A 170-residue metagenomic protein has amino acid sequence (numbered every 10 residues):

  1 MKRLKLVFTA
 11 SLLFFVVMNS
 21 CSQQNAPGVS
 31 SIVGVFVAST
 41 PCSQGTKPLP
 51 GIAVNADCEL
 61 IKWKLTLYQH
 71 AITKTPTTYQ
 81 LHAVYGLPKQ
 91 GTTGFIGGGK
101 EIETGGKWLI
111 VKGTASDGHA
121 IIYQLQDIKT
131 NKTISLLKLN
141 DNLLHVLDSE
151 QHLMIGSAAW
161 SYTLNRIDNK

Functional and structural regions predicted by a protein language model:
M1-F8: Bacterial N-terminal signal peptides that target proteins for export
T9-V17: Bacterial N-terminal signal peptides
V17-P27: Bacterial Sec-dependent signal peptides at the C-terminal "C-region" and cleavage site
G28-A56, W108: Tryptophan-anchored aromatic micro-motifs
V29-S31, C58-L60, I72-K74: Short, surface-exposed loop/turn motifs at beta-strand boundaries within globular domains
P41-K47, Y68-N142: Contiguous, well-ordered beta-strand patches that form the walls/edges of small beta-barrel/beta-sandwich domains
G51-Y68: Short secondary-structure subsegments characteristic of cysteine-rich extracellular domains
K100-G113, D141-K170: Edge beta-strand at a domain terminus
